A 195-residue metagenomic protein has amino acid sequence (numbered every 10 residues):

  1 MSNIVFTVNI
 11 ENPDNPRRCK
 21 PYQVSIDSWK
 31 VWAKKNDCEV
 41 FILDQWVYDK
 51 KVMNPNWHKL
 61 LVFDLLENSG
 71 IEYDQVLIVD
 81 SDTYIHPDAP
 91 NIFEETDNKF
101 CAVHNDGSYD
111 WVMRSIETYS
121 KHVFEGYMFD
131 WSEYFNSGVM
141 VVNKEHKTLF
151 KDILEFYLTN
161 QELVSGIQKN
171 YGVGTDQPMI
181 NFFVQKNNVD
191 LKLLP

Functional and structural regions predicted by a protein language model:
M1-Y73: N-terminal anchoring/stem segment of glycosyltransferases
F6, F41, L77-V79, C101-A102 (+2 more regions): Hydrophobic/aromatic beta-strand patches that form the interior of the parallel beta-sheet core in alpha/beta enzyme
N9, D44-W46, H104-D106, N143 (+1 more regions): Residues at the C-termini of beta-strands that transition into short coil/loop
Y22, I26-W29, S115, S120 (+1 more regions): Short, highly selective alpha-helical patches that border small-molecule cofactor pockets in redox/cofactor-processing
P55-E117, V141-V142, H146: GT-A fold catalytic core of metal-dependent nucleotide-sugar glycosyltransferases, centered on the diacidic
L61, S132-P195: Catalytic core and acceptor-binding pocket of nucleotide-sugar-dependent glycosyltransferases
E117-W131, T148: Short, flexible, basic/aromatic active-site loop/helix in glycosyltransferases
